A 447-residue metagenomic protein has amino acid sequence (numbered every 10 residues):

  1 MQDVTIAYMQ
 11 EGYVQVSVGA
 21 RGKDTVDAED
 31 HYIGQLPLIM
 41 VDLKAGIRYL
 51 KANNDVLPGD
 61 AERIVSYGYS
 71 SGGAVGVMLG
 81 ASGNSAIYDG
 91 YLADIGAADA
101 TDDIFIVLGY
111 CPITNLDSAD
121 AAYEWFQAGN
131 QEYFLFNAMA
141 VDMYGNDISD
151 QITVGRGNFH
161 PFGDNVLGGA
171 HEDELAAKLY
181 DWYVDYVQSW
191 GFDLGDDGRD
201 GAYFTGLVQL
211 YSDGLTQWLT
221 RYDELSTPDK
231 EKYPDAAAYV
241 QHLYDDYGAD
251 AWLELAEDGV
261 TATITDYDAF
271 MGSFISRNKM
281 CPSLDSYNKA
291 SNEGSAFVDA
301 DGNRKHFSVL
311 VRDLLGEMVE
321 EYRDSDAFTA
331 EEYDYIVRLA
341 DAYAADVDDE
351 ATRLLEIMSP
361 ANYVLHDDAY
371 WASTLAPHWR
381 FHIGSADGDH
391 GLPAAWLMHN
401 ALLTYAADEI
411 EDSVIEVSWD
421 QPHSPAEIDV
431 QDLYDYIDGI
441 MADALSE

Functional and structural regions predicted by a protein language model:
M1-A7, G388-A395: Short, surface-exposed "cap/lid" segments of acyl-processing enzymes
M1-M40, S82, D420-P422, A426: Cap/lid segment of the alpha/beta-hydrolase catalytic domain
V14-G19, V65-G68, V75-V77, F105-C111 (+2 more regions): Structural recognition of the beta-strand scaffold that forms the well-ordered cores of secreted hydrolase catalytic
Y32-V56, Q241, D432-D435, G439: Alpha/beta-hydrolase active-site loop
A52-N130, L355: Primarily recognizes the serine-hydrolase "nucleophile elbow" in alpha/beta-hydrolase and SGNH/GDSL folds
N115-D117, S385-H390: Acidic catalytic loop of the alpha/beta-hydrolase fold
A121-Y123, G169-Y247, W252-L255, R380-D387 (+2 more regions): C-terminal catalytic histidine-bearing segment of alpha/beta-hydrolase fold enzymes
F192-H366: Long, low-complexity, polar/charged, intrinsically disordered or flexibly structured peripheral segments
